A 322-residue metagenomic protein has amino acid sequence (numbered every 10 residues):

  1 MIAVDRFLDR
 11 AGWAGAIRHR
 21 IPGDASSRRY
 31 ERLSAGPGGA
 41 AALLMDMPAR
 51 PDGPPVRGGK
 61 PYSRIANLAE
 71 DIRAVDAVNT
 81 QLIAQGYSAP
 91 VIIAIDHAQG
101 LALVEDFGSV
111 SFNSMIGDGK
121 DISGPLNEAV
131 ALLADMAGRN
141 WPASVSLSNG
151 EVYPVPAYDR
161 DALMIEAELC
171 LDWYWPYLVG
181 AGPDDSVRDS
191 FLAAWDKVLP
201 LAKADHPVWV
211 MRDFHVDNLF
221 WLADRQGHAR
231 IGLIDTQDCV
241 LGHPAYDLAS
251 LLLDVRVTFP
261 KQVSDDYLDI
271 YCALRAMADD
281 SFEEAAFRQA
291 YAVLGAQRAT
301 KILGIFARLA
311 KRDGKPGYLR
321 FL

Functional and structural regions predicted by a protein language model:
M1-I17: Juxta-kinase regulatory segment immediately upstream of eukaryotic protein kinase catalytic domains
W13-G36: ATP-binding glycine-rich phosphate-binding loop
S27-S34, L44, M136, W195-L248 (+1 more regions): Active-site acidic catalytic loop and adjacent metal/ATP-binding pocket of ATP-dependent phosphoryl transfer enzymes
L33-I165, L169, P176, K203-A204: ATP-binding pocket architecture of kinase catalytic cores
G86, L133-S144, Y174-L178, A202 (+5 more regions): A general structural signal marking secondary-structure boundaries and capping sites
W141-P156, D161-A162, E166-V210, A223-R225 (+1 more regions): An alpha-helical support segment within catalytic cores of ATP-dependent transferases
E168-L178, L241-D280, V293-D313: Active-site activation/catalytic loop segments of kinase-like enzymes and analogous catalytic loops in related
D196-V198, D313-L322: Short secondary-structure subsegments characteristic of cysteine-rich extracellular domains
